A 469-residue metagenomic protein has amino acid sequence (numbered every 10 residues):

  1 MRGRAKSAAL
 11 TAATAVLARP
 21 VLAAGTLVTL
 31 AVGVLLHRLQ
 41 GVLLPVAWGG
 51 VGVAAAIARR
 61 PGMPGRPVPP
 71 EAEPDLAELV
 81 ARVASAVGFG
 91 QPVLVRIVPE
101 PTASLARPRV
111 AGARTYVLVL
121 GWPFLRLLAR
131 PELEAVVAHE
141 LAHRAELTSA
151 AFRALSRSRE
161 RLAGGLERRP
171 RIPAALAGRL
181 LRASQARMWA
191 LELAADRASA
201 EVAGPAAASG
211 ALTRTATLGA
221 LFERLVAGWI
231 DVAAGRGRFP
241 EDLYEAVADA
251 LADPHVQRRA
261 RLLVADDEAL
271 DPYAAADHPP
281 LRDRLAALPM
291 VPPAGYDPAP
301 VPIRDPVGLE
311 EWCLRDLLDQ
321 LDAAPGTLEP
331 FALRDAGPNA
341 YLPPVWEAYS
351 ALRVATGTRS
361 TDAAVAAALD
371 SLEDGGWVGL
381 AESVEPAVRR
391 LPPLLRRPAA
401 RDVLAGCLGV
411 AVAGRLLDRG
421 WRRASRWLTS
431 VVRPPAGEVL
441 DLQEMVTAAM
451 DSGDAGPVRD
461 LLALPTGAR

Functional and structural regions predicted by a protein language model:
M1-A9: Cytosolic juxtamembrane N-terminal segments of multi-pass membrane proteins
L10-V34: Canonical alpha-helical transmembrane segments of integral membrane proteins
R19, A23, V51-R59: Alpha-helical transmembrane segments
L27-G49: Hydrophobic alpha-helical transmembrane segments
A56-R157: Peri-catalytic and regulatory segments of divalent metal-dependent proteins
A81-A84, A138, R187-A208: An active-site-proximal "capping" alpha-helix that borders the catalytic cofactor pocket
E146-A174: Post-HEXXH active-site segment of zinc metalloproteases
P173, A177, L181, P205-R469: Cytosolic-facing loops and C-terminal tails of multi-pass membrane proteins
